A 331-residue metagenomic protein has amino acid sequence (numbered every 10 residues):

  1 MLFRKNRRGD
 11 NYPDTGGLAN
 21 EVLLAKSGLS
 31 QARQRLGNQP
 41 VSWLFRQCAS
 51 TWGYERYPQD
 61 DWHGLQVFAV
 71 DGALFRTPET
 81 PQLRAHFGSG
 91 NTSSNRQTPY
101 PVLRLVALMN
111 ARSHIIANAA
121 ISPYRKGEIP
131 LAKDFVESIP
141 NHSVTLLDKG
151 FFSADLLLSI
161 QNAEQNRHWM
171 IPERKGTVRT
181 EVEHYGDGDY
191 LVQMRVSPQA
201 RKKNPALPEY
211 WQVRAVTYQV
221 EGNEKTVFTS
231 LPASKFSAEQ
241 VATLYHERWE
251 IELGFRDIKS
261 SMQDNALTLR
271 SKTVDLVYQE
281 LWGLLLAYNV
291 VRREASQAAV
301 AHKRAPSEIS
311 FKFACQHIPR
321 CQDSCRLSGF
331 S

Functional and structural regions predicted by a protein language model:
M1-R8, V22-L23, G28-L36, W43-R46 (+3 more regions): Single, function-defining residue in the core of a domain
R7-A19: Extended, structured, electrostatic nucleic-acid-contact surfaces
S50-Y57: A short, well-structured juxtamembrane/interface segment
G53, F68-A69, T92-S93: N-terminal donor/sugar-recognition subdomains of glycan-related enzymes, prototypically the membrane-proximal stem
Q59-D61: Short acidic/polar N-terminal linker immediately downstream of export determinants
